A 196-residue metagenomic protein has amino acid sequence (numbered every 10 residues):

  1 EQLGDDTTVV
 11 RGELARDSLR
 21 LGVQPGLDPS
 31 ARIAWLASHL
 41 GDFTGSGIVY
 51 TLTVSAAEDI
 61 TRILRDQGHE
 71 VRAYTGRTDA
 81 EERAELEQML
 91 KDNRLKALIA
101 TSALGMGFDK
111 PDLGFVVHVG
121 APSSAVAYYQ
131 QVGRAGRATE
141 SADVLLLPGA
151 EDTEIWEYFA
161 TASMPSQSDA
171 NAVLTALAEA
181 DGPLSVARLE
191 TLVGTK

Functional and structural regions predicted by a protein language model:
E1-G194: Helicase motor core with emphasis on the C-terminal RecA-like subdomain
